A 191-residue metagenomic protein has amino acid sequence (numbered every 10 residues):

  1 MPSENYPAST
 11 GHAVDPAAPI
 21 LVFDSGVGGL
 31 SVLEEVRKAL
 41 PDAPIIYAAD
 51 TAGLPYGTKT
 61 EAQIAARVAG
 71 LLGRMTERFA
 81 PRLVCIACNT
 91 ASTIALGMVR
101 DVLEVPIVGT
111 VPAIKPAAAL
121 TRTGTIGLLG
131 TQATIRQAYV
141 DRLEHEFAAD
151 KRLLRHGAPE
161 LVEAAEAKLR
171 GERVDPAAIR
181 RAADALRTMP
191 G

Functional and structural regions predicted by a protein language model:
M1-G191: Non-catalytic structural scaffold of enzyme domains
